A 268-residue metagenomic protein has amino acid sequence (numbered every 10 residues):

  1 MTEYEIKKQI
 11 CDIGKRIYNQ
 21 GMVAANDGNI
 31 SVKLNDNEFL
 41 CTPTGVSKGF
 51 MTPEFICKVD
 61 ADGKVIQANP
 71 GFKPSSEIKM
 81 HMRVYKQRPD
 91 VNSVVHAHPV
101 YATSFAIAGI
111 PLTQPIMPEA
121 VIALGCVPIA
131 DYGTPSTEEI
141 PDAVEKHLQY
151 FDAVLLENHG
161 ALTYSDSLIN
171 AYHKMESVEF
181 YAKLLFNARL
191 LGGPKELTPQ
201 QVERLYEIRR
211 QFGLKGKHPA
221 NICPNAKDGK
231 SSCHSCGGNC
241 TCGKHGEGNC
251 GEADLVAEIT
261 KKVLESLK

Functional and structural regions predicted by a protein language model:
M1-K268: Glycine-rich flexible loops
